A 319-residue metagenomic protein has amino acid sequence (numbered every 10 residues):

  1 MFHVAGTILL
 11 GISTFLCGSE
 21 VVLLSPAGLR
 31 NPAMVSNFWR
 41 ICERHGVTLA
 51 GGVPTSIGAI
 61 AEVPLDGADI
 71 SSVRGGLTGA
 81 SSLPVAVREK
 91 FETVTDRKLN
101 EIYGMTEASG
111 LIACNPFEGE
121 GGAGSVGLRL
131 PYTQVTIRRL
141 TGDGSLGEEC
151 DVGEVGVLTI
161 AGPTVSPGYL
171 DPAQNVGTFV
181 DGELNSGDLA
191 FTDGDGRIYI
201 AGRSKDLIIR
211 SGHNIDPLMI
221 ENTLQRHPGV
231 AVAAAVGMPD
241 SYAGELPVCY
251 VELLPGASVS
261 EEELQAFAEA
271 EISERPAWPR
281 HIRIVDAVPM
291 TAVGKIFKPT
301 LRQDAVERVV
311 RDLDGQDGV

Functional and structural regions predicted by a protein language model:
F2-T48: Conserved AMP-binding/adenylation subdomain of ANL enzymes
L24, R74-G79, L83-I102, T106-I198 (+2 more regions): Conserved AMP-binding/adenylate-forming
S36-W39, G67, E221: Short hydrophobic/charged patches on amphipathic alpha-helices used for structural packing and interfaces
E43, A50, G162, P167-G168 (+4 more regions): AMP-binding/adenylate-forming catalytic core of the ANL superfamily
T48-L49, G75: Short, Asp-centered acidic motifs that coordinate Mg2+ and/or phosphate in catalytic or ligand-binding sites
P54-T55, Y103: Short secondary-structure boundary segments
S72, D96, Y132, G229-V232 (+2 more regions): Glycine-centered tight turns that cap/initiate beta-strands
G75-T78, A235, R283-I284: Hydrophobic/anchoring residues in structured secondary elements
